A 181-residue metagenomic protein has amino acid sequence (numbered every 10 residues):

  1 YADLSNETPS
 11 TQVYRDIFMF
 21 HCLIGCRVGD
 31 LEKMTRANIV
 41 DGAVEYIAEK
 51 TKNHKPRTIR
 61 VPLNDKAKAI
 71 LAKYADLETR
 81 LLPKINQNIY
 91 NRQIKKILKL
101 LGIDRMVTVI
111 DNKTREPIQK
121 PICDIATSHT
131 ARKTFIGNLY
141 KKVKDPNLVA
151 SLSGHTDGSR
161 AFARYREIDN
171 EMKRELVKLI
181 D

Functional and structural regions predicted by a protein language model:
Y1-V28, E32, N88-I89: Basic, Lys/Arg- and aromatic-enriched nucleic-acid-binding interface segment
L4-T11, D76-R80, K95-S151, H155: Short, basic (Lys/Arg/His-rich) helix/loop patches that form interaction surfaces in the mid-to-C-terminal regions
V13-Y14, N86, Y90, S128 (+2 more regions): Hydrophobic (often cysteine-bearing) scaffold residues that line and stabilize catalytic clefts of nucleotide/cofactor
I24, K33-A72: Conserved tyrosine-mediated DNA breakage-rejoining catalytic core shared by Y-recombinases
K33-I39, Y140-K142, A150-D157, R164-I168: A short, basic/aromatic helix-end/turn motif that makes direct DNA contacts
A48-K52, Q87-Y90, S153-K178: Catalytic-site neighborhood detector that most strongly recognizes the C-terminal catalytic loop/helix of tyrosine
R57-A69, K73, A163-D181: DNA/chromatin major-groove-contacting recognition/catalytic segments
P62-N64, P83-Q87: C-terminal structural cap/anchor segments
